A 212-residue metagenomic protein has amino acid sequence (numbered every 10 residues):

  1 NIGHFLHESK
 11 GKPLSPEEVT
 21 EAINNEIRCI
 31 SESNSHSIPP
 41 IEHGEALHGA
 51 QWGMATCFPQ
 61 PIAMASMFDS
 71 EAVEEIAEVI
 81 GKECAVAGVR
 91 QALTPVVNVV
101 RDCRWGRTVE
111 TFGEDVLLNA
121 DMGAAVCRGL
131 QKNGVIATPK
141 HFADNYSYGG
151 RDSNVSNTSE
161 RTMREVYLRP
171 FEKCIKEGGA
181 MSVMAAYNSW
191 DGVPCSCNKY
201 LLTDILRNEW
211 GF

Functional and structural regions predicted by a protein language model:
N1-F212: Glycoside hydrolase catalytic-domain context in secreted enzymes
